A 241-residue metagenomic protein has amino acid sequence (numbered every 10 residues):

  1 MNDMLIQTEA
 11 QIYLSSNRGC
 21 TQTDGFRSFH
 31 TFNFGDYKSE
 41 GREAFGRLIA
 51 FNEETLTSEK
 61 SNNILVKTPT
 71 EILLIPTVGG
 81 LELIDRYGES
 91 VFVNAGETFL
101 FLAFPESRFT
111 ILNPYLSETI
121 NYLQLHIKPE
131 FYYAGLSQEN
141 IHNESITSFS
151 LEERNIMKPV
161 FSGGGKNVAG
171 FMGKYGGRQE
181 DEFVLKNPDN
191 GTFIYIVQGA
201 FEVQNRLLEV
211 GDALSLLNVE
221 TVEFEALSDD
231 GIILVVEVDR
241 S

Functional and structural regions predicted by a protein language model:
M1-A50, S90-V91, T110-N167: A short, N-terminal "cap"/entry segment at the start of jelly-roll beta-barrel domains of the cupin/DSBH fold
E9-E40, R47-T68, L81-D85, E89-V93 (+2 more regions): Conserved short histidine dyad/triad with adjacent acidic residue
K67-E82, H126-K128, K186-E202: Short, conserved beta-strand element in jelly-roll/cupin
D85-A103, E202-E223: Short acidic-glycine-tyrosine-enriched beta hairpin
I111-Y115, F183-V184, F224: A generic local secondary-structure boundary/capping motif
L112-T119, L216, S228-G231: Short, compositionally biased
E144-T192, Q198-F201: A mid-sequence, solvent-exposed acidic-amphipathic segment
V219-S241: C-terminal appended segment following the main domain
